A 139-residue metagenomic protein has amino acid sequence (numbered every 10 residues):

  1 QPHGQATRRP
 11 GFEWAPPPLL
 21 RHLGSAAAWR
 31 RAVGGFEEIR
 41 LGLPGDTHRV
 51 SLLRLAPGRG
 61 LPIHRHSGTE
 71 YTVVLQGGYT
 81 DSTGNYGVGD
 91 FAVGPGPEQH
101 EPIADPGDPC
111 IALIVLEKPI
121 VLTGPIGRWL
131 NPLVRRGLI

Functional and structural regions predicted by a protein language model:
Q1-L23: Positively biased amphipathic helices and basic secretion/translocation or surface-docking motifs that either flank
A26-P62: A short glycine-rich, His/Asp/Glu-containing loop-to-beta-strand
E38-R40, V50-R54, Y71, F91-V93 (+1 more regions): Conserved hydrophobic/aromatic beta-strand scaffold that supports enzyme active sites
A56-R59, R65-S82, V88: Glycine- and acidic-residue-biased ligand/ion/polar-headgroup-sensing regions
L61-I63, S82, H100-P106: Short beta-strand His + acidic residue motifs that chelate non-heme Fe in jelly-roll/DSBH and cupin folds
D81-E101: Short acidic-glycine-tyrosine-enriched beta hairpin
E98-L122: Ligand-binding loop in jelly-roll beta-barrel domains
L113-I139: Double-stranded beta-helix
